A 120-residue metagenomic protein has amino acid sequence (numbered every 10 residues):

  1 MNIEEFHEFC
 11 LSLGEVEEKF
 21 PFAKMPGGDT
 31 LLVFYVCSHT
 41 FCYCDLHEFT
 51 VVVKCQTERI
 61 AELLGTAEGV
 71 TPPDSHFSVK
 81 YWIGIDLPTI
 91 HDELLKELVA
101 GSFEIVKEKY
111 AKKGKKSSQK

Functional and structural regions predicted by a protein language model:
M1-K120: Charge-dense, helix-prone N-terminal extensions
